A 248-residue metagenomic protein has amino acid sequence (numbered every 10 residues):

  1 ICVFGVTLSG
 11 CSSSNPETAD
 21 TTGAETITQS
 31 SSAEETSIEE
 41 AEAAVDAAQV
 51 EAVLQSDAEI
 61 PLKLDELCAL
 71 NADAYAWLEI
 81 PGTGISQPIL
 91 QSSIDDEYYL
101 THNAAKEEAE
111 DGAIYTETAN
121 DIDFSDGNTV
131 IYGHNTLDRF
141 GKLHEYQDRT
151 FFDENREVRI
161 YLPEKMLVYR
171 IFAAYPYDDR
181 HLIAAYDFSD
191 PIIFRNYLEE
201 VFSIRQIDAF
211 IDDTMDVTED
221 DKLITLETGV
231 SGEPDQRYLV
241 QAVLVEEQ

Functional and structural regions predicted by a protein language model:
I1-C2: Sec-dependent N-terminal signal peptides
T7-G10: C-terminal motif of bacterial Sec signal peptides marking the signal peptidase cleavage site
S12-S14: Bacterial signal peptide processing site
P16-Q248: Solvent-exposed, non-transmembrane regions of membrane-associated and secreted proteins
